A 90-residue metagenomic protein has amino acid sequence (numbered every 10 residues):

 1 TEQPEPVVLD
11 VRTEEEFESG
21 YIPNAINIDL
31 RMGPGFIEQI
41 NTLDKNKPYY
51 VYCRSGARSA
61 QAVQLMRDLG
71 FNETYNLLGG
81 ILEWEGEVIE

Functional and structural regions predicted by a protein language model:
E2-P6, E15-P48, R54-E90: Rhodanese-like catalytic fold shared by cysteine-dependent sulfurtransferases and DSP/PTP-type phosphatases
V8-D10: Structural scaffold elements adjacent to functional motifs in cytosolic proteins
